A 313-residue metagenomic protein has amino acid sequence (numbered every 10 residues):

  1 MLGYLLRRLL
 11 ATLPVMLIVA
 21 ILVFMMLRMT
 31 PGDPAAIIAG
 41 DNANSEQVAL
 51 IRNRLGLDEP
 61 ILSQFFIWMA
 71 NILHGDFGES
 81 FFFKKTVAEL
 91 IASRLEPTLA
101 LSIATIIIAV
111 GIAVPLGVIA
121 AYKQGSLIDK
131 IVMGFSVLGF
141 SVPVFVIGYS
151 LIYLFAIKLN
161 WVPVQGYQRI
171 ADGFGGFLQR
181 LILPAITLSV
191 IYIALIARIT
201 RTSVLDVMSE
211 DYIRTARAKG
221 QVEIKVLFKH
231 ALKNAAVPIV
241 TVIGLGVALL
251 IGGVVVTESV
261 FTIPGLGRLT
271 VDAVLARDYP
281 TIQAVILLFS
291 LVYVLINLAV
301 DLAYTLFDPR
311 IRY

Functional and structural regions predicted by a protein language model:
L2-Y4, L13, E89-I128, V144 (+2 more regions): Alpha-helical transmembrane segments of integral membrane proteins, especially multi-pass inner/plasma-membrane
V15-F66, L159-R180: Hydrophobic alpha-helical transmembrane segments of membrane transport/permease proteins and related membrane-embedded
V19, A36-I38, S63, G78-F81 (+6 more regions): Short, hydrophobic secondary-structure boundary micro-motifs
L22-M29, A70, G134-Q165, T187-I191: Membrane-water interface segments at the C-terminal ends of transmembrane alpha-helices in multi-pass inner-membrane
A43-D76, I213, T262-D272: Short hydrophobic, aromatic-rich alpha-helical segments embedded in or entering the lipid bilayer of multi-pass
D58-V114: An internal, D/E-rich "acidic patch" concept
